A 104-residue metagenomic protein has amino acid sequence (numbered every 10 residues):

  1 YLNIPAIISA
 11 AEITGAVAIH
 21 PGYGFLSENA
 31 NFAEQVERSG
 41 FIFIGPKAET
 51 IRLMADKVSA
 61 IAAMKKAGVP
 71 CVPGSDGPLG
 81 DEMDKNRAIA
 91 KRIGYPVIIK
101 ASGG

Functional and structural regions predicted by a protein language model:
Y1-G104: N-terminal beta-alpha lobe that positions the nucleotide/phosphoryl donor in ATP/NTP-coupled carboxylate activation
